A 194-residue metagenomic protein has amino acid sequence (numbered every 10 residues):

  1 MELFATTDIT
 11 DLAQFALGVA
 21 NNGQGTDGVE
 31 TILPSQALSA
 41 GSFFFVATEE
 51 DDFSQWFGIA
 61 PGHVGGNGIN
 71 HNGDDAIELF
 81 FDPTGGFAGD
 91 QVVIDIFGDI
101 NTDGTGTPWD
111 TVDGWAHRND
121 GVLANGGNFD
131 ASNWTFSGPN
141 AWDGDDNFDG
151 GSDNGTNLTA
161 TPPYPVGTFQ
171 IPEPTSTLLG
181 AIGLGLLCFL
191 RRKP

Functional and structural regions predicted by a protein language model:
E2-W115: Activation on beta-sandwich/Ig-like modules and their edge loops
F80-D82, R118-D120, Q170-I171: Short beta-strand-to-coil "C-cap" segments at the C-terminal boundary of structured domains/repeats, marking
P108-T111, H117-F129: Glycine-rich (often Gly-Gly/Gly-Pro-rich) flexible segments and glycine-rich loop motifs, frequently accented by
G127-P139: Short, surface-exposed ligand- or partner-binding patches at beta-edge/loop junctions that are enriched in aromatics
S137-Q170: A recurrent domain-boundary module in secreted/ectodomain proteins
P172-L190: A short, hydrophobic C-terminal helix/tail in secreted or cell-surface proteins
R192-P194: Membrane-interface capping segments at transmembrane-helix boundaries
